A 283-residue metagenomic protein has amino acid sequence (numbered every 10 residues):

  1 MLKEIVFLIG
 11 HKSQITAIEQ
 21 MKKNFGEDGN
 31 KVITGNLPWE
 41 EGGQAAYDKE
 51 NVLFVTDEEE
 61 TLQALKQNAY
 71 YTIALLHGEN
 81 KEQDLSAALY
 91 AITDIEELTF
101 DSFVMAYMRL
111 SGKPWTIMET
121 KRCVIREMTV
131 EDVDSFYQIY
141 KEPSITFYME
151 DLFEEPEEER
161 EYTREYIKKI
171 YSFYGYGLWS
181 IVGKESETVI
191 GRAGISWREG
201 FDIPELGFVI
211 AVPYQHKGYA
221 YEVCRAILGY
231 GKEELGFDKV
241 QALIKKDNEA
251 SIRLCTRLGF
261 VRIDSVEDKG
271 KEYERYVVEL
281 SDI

Functional and structural regions predicted by a protein language model:
M1-E19: Asp-based phosphoryl-transfer active-site loop
I5, V52-F54: Generic beta-sheet signal
S13-N36, F136: Alpha-helical substrate-recognition element adjacent to the catalytic core
I18, E159, C224: Aromatic/hydrophobic pocket-lining residues that form the small-molecule binding cavity in soluble enzyme cores
F25, G29, E41-V52, E60-D134 (+2 more regions): Acyl-donor (CoA/ACP) binding surface of acyl/acetyltransferases
S144-Y166, Y176-G177: Conserved GNAT-fold acetyl-CoA-binding loop/helix
K169-F173: Soluble sensory domains of the PAS superfamily and closely related sensory modules
